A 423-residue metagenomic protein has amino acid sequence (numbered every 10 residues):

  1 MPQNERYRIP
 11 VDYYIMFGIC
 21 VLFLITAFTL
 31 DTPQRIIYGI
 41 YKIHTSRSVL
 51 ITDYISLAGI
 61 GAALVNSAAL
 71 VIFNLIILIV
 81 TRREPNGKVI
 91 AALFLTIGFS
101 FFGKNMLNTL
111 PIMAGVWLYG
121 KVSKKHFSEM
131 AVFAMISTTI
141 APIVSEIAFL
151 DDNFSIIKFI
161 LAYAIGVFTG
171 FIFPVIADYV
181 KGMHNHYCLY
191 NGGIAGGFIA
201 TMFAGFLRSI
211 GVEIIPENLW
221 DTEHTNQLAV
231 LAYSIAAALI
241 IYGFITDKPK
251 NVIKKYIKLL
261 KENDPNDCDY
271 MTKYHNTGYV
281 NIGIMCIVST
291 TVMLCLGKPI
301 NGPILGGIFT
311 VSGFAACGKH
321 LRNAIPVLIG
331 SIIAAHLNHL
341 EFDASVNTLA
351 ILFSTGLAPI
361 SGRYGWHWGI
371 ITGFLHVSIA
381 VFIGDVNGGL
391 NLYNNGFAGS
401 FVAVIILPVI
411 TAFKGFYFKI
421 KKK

Functional and structural regions predicted by a protein language model:
M1-K104, I240-N251, M271, H275-Y279 (+5 more regions): N-terminal signal-anchor module of multipass membrane proteins
P2-P10, K125-S128, A141-A229, G384-N394: Membrane-interface helix-loop-helix junctions at boundaries between adjacent transmembrane segments
D12-D31, N66-L78, F94-F99, G115-G120 (+10 more regions): Hydrophobic core segments of alpha-helical transmembrane domains in multi-pass membrane transport and ion-translocation
L64-A68, V89-A92, L110, A131 (+5 more regions): Hydrophobic alpha-helical transmembrane segments
V80-T81, I97-K104, W117-M130, A141-S155 (+3 more regions): Hydrophobic alpha-helical bundle architecture
P85-F94, L110-A114, E129-S137, Y187-A195 (+3 more regions): Cytoplasmic-side transmembrane-helix entry/capping segments in multi-pass membrane proteins
G87, K250-H336: Transmembrane helical segments that form the transport core of multi-pass membrane transport proteins
V167-V180, N191, S345-I420: C-terminal transmembrane helix pair
